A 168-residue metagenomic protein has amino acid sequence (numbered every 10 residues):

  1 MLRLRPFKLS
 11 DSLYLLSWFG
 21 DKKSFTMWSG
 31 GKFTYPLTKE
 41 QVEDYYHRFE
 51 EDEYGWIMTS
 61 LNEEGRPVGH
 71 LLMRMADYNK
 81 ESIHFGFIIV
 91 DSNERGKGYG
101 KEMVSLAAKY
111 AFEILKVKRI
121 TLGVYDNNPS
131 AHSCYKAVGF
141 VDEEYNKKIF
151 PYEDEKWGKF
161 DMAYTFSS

Functional and structural regions predicted by a protein language model:
M1-L2: Extreme N-terminal starter segment of soluble prokaryotic enzymes
P6-S12, G20-R95, Y110, T165-S167: Acetyl-CoA-dependent GNAT
E64-R66, V141, E155: Residue-level signal for well-ordered, solvent-exposed loop/turn and beta-edge residues enriched in charged/polar side
I83, K118, Y125-A131, K148-S168: C-terminal "cap" of GNAT-fold acetyltransferases
V90, G96-Y110, S133-A137: Conserved acetyl-CoA-binding loop-helix of GNAT-fold acetyltransferases
K136-N146: Conserved acetyl-CoA-binding loop of GNAT-fold acetyltransferases
